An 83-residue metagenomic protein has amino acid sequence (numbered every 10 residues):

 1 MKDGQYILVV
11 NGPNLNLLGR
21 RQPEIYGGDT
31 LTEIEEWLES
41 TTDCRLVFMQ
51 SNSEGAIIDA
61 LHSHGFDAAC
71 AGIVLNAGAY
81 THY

Functional and structural regions predicted by a protein language model:
K2-I7: Extreme N-terminal starter segment of soluble prokaryotic enzymes
L17-T32: Glycine- and acidic-residue-enriched helix-capping/strand-helix junction motifs
T30-S40: Loop-to-helix element that buttresses phosphate recognition and phosphoryl-transfer chemistry
S40-Y83: Helix-adjacent hinge/juxtasegments
